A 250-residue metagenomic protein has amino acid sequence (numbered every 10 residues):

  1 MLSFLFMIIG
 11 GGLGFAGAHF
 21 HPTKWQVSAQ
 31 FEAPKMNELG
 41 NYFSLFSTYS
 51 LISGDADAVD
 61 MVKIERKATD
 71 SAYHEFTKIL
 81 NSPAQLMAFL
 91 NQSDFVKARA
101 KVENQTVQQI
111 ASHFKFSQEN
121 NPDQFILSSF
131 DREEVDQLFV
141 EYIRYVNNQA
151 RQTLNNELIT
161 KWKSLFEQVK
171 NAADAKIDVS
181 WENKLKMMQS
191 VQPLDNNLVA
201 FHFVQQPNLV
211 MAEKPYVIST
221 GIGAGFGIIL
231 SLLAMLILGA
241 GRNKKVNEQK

Functional and structural regions predicted by a protein language model:
M1-L2, Y216, L230-K250: Juxtamembrane interface at the cytosolic side of transmembrane helices
L2-A18, S219-M235: Small-residue-enriched transmembrane alpha-helices
I9-Q26, Q92, M235-R242: Membrane-interface motif at the C-terminal end of an N-terminal transmembrane signal
A16-Y73, F201-N208: Short, glycine-rich, amphipathic interfacial segments at transmembrane boundaries or analogous
N37-N41, Q137, E213: Short acidic, gly/pro-rich beta-turn/loop elements at beta-sheet edges and active-site/ligand-binding grooves
A58-D70, N156-K161, L232-I237: Short C-terminal domain-edge/linker segments immediately following a structured domain
T69-Q205, L209: Soluble oligomerization/assembly scaffold segments of membrane-associated complexes
L209-I222: Long, low-complexity, repeat-rich, intrinsically disordered, solvent-exposed domains used in surface/appendage assembly
